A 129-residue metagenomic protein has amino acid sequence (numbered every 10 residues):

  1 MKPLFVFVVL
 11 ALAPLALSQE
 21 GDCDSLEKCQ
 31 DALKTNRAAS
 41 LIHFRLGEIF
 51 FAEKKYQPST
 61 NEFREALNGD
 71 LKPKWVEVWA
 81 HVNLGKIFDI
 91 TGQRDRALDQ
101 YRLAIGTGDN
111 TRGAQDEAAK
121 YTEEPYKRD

Functional and structural regions predicted by a protein language model:
A38, V76, N110-A114: Structural signature of alpha-solenoid helical repeat junctions
R45, V76, N83, D116-Y121: "A position-specific structural signal for the A-helix of alpha-solenoid helical repeats
E48, H81-V82, K86: Residue-level recognition of tetratricopeptide repeat
E65-G69, A104-T107: Amphipathic alpha-helical segments of tetratricopeptide repeats
